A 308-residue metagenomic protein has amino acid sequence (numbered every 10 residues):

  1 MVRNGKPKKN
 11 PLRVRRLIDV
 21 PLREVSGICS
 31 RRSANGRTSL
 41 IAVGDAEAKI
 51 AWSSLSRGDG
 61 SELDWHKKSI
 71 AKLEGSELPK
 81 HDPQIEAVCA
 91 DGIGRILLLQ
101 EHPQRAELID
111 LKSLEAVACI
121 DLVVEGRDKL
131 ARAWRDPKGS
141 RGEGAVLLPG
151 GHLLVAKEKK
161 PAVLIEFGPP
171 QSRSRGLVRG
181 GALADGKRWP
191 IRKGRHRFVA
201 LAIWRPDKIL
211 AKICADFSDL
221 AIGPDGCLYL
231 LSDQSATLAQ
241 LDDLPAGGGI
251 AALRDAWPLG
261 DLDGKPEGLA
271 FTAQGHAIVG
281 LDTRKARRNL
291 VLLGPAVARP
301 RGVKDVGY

Functional and structural regions predicted by a protein language model:
M1-Y308: Sequence/structural signature of beta-propeller domains
